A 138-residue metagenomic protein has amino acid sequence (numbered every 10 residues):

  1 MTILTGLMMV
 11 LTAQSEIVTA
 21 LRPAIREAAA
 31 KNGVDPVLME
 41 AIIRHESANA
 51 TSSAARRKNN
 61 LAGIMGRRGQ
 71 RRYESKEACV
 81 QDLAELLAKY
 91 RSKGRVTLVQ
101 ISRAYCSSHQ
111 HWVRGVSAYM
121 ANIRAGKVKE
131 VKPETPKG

Functional and structural regions predicted by a protein language model:
T2-G138: Catalytic cores of secreted/periplasmic lytic hydrolases that degrade extracellular macromolecules
